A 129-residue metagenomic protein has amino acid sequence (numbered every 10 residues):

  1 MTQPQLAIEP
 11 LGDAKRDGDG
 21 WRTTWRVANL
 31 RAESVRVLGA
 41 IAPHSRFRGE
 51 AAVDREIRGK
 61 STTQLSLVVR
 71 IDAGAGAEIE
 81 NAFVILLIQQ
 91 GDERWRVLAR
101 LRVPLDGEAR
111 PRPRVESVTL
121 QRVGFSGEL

Functional and structural regions predicted by a protein language model:
M1-T2, D13-G18, R100-L129: Acidic, serine/threonine- and proline-rich intrinsically disordered appendage/tail regions
R16, R55-T63: Short proline/glycine- and polar residue-rich coil/turn motifs
W21, W25-E33: Asparagine-centered strand-capping/turn motif at beta-strand->loop junctions
T24, Q64-R70: Exposed aromatic-hydrophobic patches
A32-I41: Short, hydrophobic/aromatic beta-strand segments
A42-V53: Short, solvent-exposed loop/linker segments at beta-strand-coil boundaries, enriched for Pro/Gly and Ser/Thr
D72-E116: Terminal connector regions
